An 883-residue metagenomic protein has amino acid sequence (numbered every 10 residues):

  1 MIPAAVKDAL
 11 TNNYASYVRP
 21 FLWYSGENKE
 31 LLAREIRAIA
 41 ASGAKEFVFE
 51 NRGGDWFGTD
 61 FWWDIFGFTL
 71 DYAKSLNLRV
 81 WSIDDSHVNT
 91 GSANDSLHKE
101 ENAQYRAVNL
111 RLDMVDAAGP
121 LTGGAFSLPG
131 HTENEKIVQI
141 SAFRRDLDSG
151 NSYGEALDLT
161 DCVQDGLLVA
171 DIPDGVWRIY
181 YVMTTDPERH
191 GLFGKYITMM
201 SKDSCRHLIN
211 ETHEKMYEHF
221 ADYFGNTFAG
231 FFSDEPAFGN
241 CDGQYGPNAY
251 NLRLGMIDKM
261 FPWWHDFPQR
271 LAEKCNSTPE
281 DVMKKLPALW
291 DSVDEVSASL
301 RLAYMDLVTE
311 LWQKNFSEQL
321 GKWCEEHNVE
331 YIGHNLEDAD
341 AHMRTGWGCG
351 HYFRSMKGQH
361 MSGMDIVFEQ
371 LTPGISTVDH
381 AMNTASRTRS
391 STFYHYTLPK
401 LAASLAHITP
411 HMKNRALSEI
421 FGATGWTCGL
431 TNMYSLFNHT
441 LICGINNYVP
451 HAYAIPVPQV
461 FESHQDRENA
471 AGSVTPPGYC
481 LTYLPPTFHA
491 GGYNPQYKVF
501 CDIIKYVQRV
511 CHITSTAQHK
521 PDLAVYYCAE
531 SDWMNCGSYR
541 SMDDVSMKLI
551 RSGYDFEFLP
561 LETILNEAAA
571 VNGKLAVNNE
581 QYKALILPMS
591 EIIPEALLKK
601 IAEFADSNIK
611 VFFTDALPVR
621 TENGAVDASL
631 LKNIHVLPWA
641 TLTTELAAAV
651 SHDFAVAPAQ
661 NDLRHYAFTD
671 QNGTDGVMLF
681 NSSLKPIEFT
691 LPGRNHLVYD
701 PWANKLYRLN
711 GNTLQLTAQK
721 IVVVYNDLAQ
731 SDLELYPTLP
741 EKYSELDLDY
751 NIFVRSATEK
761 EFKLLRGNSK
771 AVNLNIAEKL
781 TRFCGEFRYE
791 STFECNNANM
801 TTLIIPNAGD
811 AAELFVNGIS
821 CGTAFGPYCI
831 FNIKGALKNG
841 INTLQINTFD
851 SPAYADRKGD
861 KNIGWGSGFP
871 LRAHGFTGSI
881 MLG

Functional and structural regions predicted by a protein language model:
I2-A4, D8, N12-Y24, N28-R34 (+13 more regions): Carbohydrate-binding surfaces of carbohydrate-active enzymes
F49-D165, A170-D171, I179-R206, A221: Acidic/aromatic-lined carbohydrate-recognition and catalytic surfaces of CAZymes acting on diverse glycans
D186-E188, Q730-S731, F849-R857: Short acidic/polar inter-strand loop motif in beta-rich domains
S204-G230: An active-site-proximal structural segment forming one wall of the substrate-binding cleft that immediately precedes
I721-V723, T801, N839-D856: Short, well-structured beta-strand segments enriched in hydrophobic/aromatic residues within extracellular or lumenal
F793-C795, N799-N817, A824, L844-T848: Aromatic-lined ligand-binding clefts that engage carbohydrates, nucleic acids, or primary amines
E794-C795, C829-I841, P852: Short, surface-exposed tryptophan/glycine-enriched loops that mediate extracellular molecular recognition
D856-G883: Exposed low-complexity, polar/acidic, P/S/T/G-rich flexible segments that act as propeptides, protease-susceptible
